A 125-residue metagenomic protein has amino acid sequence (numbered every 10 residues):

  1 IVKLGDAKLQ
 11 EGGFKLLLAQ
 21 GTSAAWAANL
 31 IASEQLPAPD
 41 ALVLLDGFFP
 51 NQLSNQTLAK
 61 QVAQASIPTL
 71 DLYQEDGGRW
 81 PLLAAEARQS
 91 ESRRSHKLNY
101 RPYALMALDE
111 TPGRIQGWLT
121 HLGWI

Functional and structural regions predicted by a protein language model:
I1-G12: Alpha/beta-hydrolase active-site loop
E11-G13, P37-A38: Short loop/turn motifs at secondary-structure junctions
G13-F14, I67: Short coil/turn segments at beta-strand junctions that form active-site/ligand-binding loops
F14-L18, A41-V43: Residue in the alpha/beta-hydrolase core beta-strand immediately N-terminal to the catalytic nucleophile
L16-A28: Gly/Ala-rich beta-loop-alpha elbow adjacent to hydrolase catalytic centers
N29-S33: Active-site signature of alpha/beta-hydrolase-fold catalytic machinery across serine- and Asp/Cys-nucleophile hydrolases
L36, A41-N99: The feature captures the conserved acid-bearing segment of alpha/beta-hydrolase catalytic domains
R93-I125: C-terminal catalytic histidine-bearing segment of alpha/beta-hydrolase fold enzymes
